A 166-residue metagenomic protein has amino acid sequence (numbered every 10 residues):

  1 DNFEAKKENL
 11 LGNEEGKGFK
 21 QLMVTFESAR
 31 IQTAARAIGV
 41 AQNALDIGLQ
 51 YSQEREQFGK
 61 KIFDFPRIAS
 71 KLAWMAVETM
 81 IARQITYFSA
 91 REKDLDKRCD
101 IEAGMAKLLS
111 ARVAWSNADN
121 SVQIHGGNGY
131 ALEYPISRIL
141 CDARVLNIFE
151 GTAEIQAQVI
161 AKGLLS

Functional and structural regions predicted by a protein language model:
N2-F3, K7-E8, N13-S166: Alpha-helical interface subdomain recognition
